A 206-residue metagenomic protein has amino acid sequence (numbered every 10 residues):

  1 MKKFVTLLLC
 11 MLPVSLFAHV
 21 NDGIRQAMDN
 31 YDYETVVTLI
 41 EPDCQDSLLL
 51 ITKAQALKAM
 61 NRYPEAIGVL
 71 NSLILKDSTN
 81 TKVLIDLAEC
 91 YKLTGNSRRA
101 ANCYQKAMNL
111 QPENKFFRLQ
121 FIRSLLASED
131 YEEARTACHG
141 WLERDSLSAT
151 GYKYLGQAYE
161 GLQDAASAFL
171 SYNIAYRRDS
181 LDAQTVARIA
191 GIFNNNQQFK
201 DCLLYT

Functional and structural regions predicted by a protein language model:
F17-N71, L75: N-terminal leader/linker segments that initiate helical-solenoid repeat arrays
D29, A59, L93-T94, A127-S128 (+2 more regions): Register position in tetratricopeptide repeats
E41-Q45, S72-L75, K106-N109, H139-E143 (+1 more regions): Conserved structural position within tetratricopeptide repeats
T52, D86, Q120-R123, Y154 (+1 more regions): Canonical tetratricopeptide repeat
Y205-T206: Conserved small/polar residues in nucleotide/adenosyl-binding loops
